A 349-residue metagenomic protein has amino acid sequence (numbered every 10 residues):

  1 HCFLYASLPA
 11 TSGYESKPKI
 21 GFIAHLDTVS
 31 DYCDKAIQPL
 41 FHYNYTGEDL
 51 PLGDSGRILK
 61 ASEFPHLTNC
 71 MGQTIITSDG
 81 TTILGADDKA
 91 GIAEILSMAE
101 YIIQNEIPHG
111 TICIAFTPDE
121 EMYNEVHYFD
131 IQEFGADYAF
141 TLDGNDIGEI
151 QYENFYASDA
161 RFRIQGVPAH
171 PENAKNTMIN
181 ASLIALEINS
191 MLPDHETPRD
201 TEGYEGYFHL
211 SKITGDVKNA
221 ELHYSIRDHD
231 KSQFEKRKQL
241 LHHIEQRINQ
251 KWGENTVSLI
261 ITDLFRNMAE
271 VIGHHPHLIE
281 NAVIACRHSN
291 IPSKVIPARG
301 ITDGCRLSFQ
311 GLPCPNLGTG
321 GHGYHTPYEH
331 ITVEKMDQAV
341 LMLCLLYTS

Functional and structural regions predicted by a protein language model:
S12, D216-K218, S293-M342: Zn-dependent metallopeptidase/amidohydrolase metal-coordination segment
E15-P108, A136: Active-site metal-coordination/substrate-binding segment of hydrolases, especially metallo-dependent peptidases
T68-E153, T197, T201-S211, G215 (+2 more regions): Acidic/histidine-rich catalytic neighborhood of metal-dependent amide-processing enzymes
N69-T82, Q165-A169, S289, G321-H325: Glycine/charged-rich beta-loop-alpha catalytic/anionic-binding loops adjacent to active sites
T141-A174, M178-S182: Phosphate/diphosphate-binding glycine-rich loops and adjacent basic-rich segments that engage nucleotide
Y152, A174-I213, S232-S258: Acidic-enriched catalytic cores of C-N bond-cleaving enzymes acting on peptides and small amides
L183-D200, Y207-H209, T256, R266-G318: Active-site-adjacent substrate-binding region of metalloamidase/peptidase-like peptide-processing proteins
Y347-T348: Conserved small/polar residues in nucleotide/adenosyl-binding loops
